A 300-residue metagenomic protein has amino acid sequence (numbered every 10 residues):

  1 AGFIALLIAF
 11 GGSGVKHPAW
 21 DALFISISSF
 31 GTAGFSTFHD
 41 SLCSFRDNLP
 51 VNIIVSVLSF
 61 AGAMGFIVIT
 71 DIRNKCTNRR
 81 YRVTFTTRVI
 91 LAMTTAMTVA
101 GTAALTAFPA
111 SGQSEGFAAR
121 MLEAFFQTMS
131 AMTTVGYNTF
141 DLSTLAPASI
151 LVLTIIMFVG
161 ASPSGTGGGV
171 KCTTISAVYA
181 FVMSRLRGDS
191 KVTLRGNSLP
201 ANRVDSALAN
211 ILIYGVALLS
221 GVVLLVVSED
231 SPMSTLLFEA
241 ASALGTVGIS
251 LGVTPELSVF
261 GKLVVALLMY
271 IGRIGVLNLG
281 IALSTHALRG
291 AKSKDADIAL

Functional and structural regions predicted by a protein language model:
A1-L300: Membrane-proximal intracellular helices of multi-pass ion channels
